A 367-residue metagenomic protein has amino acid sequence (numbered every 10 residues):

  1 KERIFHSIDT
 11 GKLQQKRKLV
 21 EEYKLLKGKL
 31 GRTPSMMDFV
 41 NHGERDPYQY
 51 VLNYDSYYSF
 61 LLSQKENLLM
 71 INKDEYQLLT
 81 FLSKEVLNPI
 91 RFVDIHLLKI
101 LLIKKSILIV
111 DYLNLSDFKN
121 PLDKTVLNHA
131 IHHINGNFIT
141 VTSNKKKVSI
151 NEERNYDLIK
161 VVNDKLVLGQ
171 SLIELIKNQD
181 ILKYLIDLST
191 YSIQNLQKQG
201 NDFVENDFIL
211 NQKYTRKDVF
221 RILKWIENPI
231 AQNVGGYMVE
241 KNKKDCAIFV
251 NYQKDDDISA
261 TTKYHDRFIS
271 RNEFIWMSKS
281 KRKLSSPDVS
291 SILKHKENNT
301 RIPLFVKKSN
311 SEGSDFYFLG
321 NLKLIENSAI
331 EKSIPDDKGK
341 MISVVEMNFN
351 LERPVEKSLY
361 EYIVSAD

Functional and structural regions predicted by a protein language model:
E2-L115: Long, largely alpha-helical accessory region at the distal end of helicase-like NTP-driven motors
I4, K16-K27, F81-V86, V93-K99 (+8 more regions): Generic hydrophobic, helix-prone segments enriched in Leu/Val/Ile
M70-I103, D111, F208-D315: Acidic, glycine-rich low-complexity segments with interspersed aromatic residues
L79-K165: Interfaces and regulatory segments of ATP-dependent nucleotide/adenylate/phosphodiester-chemistry enzymes
V126, A130-K241: Charge-dense, extended regions
S311-D367: Compact mixed alphabeta submodule
